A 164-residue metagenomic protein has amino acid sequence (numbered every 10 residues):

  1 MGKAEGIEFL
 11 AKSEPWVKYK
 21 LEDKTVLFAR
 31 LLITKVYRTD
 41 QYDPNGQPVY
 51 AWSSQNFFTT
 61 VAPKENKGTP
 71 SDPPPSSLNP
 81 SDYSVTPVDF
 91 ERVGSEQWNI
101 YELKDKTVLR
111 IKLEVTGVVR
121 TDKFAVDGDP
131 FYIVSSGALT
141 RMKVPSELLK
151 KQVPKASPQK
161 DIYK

Functional and structural regions predicted by a protein language model:
M1-E22: Short, charged/polar N-terminal "headpieces" of proteins
M1-I7, Y37-K104, V108, T116-K164: Linear-motif-rich, low-complexity cytosolic tails and juxtamembrane regions
W16, V26, W98: Beta-strand-rich binding-surface signature of beta-sandwich/beta-barrel folds used to engage anionic ligands
V26-L27, V108-L109: Short, isolated positions in well-ordered beta-strands
R30-R38: Aromatic- and glycine-enriched beta-alpha-beta binding-site module
L31-L32, I111-T116: A structural feature that tracks compact, well-ordered secondary-structure segments with a strong bias toward
